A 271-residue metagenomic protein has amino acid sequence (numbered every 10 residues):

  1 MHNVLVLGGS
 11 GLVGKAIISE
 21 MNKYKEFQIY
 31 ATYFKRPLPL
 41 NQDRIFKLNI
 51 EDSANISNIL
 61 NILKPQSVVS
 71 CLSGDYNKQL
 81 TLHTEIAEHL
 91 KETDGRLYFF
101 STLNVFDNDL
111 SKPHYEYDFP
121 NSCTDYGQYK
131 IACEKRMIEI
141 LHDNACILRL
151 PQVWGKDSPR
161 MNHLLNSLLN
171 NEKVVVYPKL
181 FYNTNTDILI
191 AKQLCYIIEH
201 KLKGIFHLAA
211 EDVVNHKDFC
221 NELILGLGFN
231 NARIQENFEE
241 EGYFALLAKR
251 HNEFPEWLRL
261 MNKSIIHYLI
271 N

Functional and structural regions predicted by a protein language model:
M1-Y24: N-terminal Rossmann NAD(P)H-binding glycine-rich loop of SDR-like oxidoreductase domains
H2, E241-F244, E256-N271: Amphipathic terminal alpha-helices
R44-P65: Conserved Rossmann-fold cofactor-binding substructure of NAD(P)-dependent oxidoreductases
I62-F99: NAD(P)-cofactor binding segment of oxidoreductase domains
T84-C123: Conserved Rossmann-fold NAD(P)-dependent oxidoreductase catalytic core, especially the SDR/UDP-sugar
N108-L148, G155: Catalytic helix-loop patch of NAD(P)-dependent Rossmann-fold dehydrogenases
K135-Y182, L189, Y196: NAD(P)-dependent short-chain dehydrogenase/reductase
E172, Q193-Y196, H200-A245, L269-I270: Mid/C-terminal beta-alpha module of Rossmann-like enzyme folds, strongest in SDR-family dehydrogenases/epimerases
